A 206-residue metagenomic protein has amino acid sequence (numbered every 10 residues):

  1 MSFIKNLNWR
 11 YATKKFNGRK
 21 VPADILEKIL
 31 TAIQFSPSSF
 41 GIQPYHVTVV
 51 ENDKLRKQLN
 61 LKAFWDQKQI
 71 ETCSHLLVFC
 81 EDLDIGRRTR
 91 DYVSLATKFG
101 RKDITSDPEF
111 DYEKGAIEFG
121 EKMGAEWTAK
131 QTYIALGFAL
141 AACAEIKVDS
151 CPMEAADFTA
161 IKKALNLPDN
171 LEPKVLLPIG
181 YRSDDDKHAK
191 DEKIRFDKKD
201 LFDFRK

Functional and structural regions predicted by a protein language model:
M1, K5, A23, E27-T31: Short amphipathic alpha-helical segments
I4-L7, A12-K14, K174-K206: C-terminal helix-cap and adjacent tail motif
A12-K28: A short N-terminal beta-strand-loop micro-motif at the entrance of redox/enzyme domains
K15-N17, H46, D149-P152: Short catalytic-loop micro-motif centered on adjacent basic/acidic residues
I33-F35, L77, E109-A164, L177: Small-aliphatic-rich amphipathic alpha-helix that forms the alpha element of a beta-alpha
P37-F40: Glycine-rich phosphate/pyrophosphate-binding beta-alpha loops
T48-K130: Glycine/small-residue-rich phosphate/adenosyl-binding loop
K68-D82, L167-H188: A glycine-rich helix N-cap at a beta->alpha junction
